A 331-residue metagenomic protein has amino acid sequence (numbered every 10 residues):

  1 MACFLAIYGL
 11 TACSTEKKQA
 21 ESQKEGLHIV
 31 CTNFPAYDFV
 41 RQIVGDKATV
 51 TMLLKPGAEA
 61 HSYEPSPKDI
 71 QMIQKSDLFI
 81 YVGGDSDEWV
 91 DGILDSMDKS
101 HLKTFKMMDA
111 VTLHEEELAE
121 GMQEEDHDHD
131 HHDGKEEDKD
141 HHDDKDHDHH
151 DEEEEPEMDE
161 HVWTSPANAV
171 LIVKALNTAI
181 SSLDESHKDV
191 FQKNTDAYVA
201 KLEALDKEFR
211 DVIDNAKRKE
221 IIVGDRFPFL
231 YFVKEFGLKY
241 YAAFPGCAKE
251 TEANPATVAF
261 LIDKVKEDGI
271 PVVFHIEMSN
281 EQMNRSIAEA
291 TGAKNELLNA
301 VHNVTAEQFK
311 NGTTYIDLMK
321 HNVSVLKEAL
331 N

Functional and structural regions predicted by a protein language model:
M1-T11: Sec-dependent bacterial lipoprotein signal peptides
G9-N331: Extracytoplasmic metal-acquisition and chelation regions
